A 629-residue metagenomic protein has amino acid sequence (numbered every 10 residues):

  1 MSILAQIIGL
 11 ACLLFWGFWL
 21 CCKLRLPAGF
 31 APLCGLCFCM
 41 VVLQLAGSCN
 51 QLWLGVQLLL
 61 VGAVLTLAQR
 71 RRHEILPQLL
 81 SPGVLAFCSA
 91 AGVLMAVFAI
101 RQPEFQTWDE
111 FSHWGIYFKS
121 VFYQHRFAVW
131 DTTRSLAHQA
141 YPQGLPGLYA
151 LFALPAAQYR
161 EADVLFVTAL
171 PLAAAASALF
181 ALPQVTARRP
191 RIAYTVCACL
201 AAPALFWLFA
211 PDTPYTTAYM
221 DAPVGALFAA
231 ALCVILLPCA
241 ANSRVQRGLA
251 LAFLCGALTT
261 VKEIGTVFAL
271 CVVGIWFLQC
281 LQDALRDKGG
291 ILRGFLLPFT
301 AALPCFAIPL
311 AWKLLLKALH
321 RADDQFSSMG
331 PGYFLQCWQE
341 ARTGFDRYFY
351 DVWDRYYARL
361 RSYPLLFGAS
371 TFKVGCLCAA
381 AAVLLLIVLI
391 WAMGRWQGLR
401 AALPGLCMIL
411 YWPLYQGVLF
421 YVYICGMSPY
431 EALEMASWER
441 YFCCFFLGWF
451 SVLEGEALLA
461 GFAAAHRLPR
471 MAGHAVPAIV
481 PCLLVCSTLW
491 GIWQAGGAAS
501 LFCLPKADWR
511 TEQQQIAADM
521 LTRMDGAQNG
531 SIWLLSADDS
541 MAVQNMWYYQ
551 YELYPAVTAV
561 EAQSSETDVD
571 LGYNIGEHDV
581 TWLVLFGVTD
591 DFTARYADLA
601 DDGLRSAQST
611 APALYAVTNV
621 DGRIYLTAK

Functional and structural regions predicted by a protein language model:
M1-L79: Membrane-embedded, hydrophobic transmembrane alpha-helices
V41-G47, R247-E263, V267-G274: Membrane-interface alpha helices of multi-pass inner-membrane proteins
L67-Q78, F268-L303, A559: Perimembrane helix-loop-helix junctions
S81-M95, F253-C255, D287-A318, C407-M408: Hydrophobic alpha-helical membrane-interfacial segments at the cytosolic entry of transmembrane helices
V93-Y194: Active-site lumenal/periplasmic loops and adjacent helix-entry segments of GT-C-fold, multi-pass membrane
Q102-E104, L278-Q282, I291-I387: Membrane-lumen/periplasm interface segments of specific transmembrane helices in polyprenyl phosphate-linked
K119, M220-F228, V267, P429-A460: Hydrophobic/aromatic-rich transmembrane helices and adjacent perimembrane loops
V485-M546: Membrane-embedded, lumen/periplasm-facing catalytic core of multi-pass transferases that use lipid-linked donors
